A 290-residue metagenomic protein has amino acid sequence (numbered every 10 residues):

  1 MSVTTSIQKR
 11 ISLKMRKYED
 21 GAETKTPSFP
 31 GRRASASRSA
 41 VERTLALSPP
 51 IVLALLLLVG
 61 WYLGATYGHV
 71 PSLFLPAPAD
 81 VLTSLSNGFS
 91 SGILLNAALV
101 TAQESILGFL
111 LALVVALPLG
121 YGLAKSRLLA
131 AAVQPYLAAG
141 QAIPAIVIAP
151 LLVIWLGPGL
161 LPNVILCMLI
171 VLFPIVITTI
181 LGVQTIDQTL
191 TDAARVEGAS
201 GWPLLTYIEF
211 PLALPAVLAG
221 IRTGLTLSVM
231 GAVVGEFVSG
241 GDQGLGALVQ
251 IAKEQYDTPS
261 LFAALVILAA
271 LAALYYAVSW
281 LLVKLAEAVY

Functional and structural regions predicted by a protein language model:
M1-L53, A277-Y290: Transmembrane alpha-helical segments of polytopic membrane transport and secretion proteins
P30-R32, A36-V41, T66-L110: Periplasmic/extracellular loop-to-transmembrane helix junction in inner-membrane transport proteins
L107-L137: Transmembrane-helix boundary motif in ABC transporter permease subunits
R127, Q184, P215, A219-R222 (+1 more regions): C-terminal transmembrane helix and the adjacent membrane-cytosol boundary/short C-terminal tail of inner/organellar
A138-P174, L181-G182: Generic hydrophobic transmembrane alpha-helix motif, especially the helices
V153-I154, V183, M230-L268, Y290: Glycine-rich helix-loop "coupling/hinge" segments at transmembrane-helix boundaries in multipass transporters
I165-L169, W202-V234, I267, S279: Transmembrane alpha-helices
T178-G220, V249, A288: Short cytoplasmic-facing helical segments at TM-TM junctions of multi-pass membrane proteins
